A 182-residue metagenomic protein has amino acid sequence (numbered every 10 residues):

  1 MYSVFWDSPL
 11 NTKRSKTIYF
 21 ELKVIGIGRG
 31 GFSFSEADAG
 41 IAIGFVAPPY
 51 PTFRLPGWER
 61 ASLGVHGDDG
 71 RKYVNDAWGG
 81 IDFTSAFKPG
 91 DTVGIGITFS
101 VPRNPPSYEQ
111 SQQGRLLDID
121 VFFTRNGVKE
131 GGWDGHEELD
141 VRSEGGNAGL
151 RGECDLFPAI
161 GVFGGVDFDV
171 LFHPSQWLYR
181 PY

Functional and structural regions predicted by a protein language model:
M1-Y182: PRY/SPRY (B30.2) beta-sandwich protein-interaction domains and their adjacent Ser/Pro/Gly-rich low-complexity linkers
